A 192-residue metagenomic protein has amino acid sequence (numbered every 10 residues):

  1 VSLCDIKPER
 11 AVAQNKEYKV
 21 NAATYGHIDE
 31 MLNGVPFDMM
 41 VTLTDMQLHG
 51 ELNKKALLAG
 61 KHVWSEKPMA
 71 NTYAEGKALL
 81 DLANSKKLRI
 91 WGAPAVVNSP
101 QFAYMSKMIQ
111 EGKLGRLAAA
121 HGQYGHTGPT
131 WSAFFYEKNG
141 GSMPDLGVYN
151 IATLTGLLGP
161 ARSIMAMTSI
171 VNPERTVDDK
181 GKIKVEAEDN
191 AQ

Functional and structural regions predicted by a protein language model:
V1-K19: N-terminal Rossmann-like dinucleotide-binding module
S2, D38-M39, A119: Short, Asp-centered acidic motifs that coordinate Mg2+ and/or phosphate in catalytic or ligand-binding sites
A13, E30, M39, E51 (+4 more regions): Alpha-helical elements of Rossmann-like donor-binding domains used by nucleotide-donor carbohydrate transfer enzymes
Q14-N21, A78-A83: Short, conserved SAM-binding/catalytic segment of Class I S-adenosyl-L-methionine-dependent methyltransferases
V20-I28: Conserved SAM-binding strand-loop segment of SAM-dependent methyltransferases
G34, D38-M39, D45-M46, G50-V97 (+1 more regions): Beta-strand-loop-alpha-helix segment that lines the small-molecule cofactor/substrate pocket of alpha/beta enzymes
R89, V96-E186: Predominantly a Rossmann-like dinucleotide-binding segment in NAD(P)-dependent oxidoreductases
